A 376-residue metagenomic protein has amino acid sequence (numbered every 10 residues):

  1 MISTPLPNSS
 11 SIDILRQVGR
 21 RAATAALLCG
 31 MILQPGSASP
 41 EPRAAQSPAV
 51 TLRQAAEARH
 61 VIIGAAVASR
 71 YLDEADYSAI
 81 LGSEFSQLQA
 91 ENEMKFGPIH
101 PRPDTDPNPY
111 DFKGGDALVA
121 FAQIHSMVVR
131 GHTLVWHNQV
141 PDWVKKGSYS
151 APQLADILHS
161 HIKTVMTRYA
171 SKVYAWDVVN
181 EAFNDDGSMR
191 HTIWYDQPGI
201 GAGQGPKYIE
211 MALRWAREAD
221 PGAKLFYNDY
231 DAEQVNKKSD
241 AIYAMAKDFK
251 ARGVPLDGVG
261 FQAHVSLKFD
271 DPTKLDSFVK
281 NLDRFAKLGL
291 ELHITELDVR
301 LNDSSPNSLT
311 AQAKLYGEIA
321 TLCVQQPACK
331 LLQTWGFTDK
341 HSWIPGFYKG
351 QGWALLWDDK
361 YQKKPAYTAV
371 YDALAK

Functional and structural regions predicted by a protein language model:
T4-A23: Bacterial N-terminal signal peptides that target proteins for export
T24-Q34: Bacterial N-terminal signal peptides
A45-Q87, E91: Boundary/entry segment of secreted carbohydrate-active catalytic domains
A49-T51, H100, T164, R168 (+4 more regions): Aromatic-rich peripheral "rim/lid" segments of glycoside hydrolase catalytic domains that contact and position glycan
L52, S83, Q87-P101, K113-A232 (+1 more regions): Substrate-binding cleft and catalytic face of glycoside hydrolase catalytic domains, especially the flexible beta-alpha
A66-S78, F96-K113, F183-G187, A232-A241 (+3 more regions): Acidic-and-aromatic substrate-binding clefts and catalytic sites of carbohydrate-active enzymes
S69-G82, I157-V165, K237-F249, L315-A320: Short, acidic/polar
A117, Q123, V128, A202-L225 (+3 more regions): Glycoside hydrolase catalytic-domain groove-lining segments
